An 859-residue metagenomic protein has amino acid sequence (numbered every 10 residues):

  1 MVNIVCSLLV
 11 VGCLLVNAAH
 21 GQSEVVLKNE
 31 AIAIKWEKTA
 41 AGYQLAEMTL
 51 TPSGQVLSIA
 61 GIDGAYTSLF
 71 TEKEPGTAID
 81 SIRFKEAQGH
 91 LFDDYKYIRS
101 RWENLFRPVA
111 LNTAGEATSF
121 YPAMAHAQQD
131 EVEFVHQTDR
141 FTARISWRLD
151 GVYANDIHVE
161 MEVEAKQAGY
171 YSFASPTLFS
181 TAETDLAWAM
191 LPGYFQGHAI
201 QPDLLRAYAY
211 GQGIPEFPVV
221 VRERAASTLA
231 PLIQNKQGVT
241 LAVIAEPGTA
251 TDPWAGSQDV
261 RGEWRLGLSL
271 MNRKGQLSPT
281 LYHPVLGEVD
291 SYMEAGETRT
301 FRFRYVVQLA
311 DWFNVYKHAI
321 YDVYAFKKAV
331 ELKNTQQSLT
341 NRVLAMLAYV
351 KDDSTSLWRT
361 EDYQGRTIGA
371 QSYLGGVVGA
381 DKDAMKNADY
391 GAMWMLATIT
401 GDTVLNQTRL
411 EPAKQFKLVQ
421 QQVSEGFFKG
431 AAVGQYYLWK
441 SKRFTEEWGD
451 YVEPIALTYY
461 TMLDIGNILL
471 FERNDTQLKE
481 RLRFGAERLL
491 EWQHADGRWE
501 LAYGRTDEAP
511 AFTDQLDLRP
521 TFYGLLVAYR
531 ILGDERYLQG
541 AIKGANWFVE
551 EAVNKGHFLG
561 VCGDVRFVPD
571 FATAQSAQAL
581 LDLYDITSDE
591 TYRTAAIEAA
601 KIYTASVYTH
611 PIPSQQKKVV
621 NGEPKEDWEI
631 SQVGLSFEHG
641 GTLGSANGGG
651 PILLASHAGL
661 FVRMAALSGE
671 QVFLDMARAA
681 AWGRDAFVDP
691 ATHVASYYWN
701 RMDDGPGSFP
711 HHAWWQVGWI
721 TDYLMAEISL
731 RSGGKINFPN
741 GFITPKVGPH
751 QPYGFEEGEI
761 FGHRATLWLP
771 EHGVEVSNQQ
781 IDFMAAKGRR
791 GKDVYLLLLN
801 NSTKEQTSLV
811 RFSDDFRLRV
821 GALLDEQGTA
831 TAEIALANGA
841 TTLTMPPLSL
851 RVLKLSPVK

Functional and structural regions predicted by a protein language model:
C6-V16: Bacterial N-terminal signal peptides
L27-E487, K792, L809-A832, A837-V858: Carbohydrate-recognition beta-sandwich/jelly-roll modules in extracellular/periplasmic carbohydrate-active proteins
L339-L374, V404-F428, T476-E500, E535-L559 (+3 more regions): Long, well-ordered core segments of solenoidal/helical folds
W358-A380, F427-P454, R498-P520, H557-A579 (+3 more regions): Carbohydrate-binding/catalytic loop surfaces
A388-T403, Y459-Q477, P520-D534, Q575-D589 (+4 more regions): Well-ordered alpha-helical scaffold segments within catalytic/enzyme domains
K417-K543, V553, G560, P569-A572 (+1 more regions): Extended amphipathic alpha-helical coiled-coil/heptad-repeat regions
V662, F761-F816, L848: Carbohydrate-binding surface patches
W714-E775: Catalytic cores of secreted or luminal carbohydrate-active enzymes
